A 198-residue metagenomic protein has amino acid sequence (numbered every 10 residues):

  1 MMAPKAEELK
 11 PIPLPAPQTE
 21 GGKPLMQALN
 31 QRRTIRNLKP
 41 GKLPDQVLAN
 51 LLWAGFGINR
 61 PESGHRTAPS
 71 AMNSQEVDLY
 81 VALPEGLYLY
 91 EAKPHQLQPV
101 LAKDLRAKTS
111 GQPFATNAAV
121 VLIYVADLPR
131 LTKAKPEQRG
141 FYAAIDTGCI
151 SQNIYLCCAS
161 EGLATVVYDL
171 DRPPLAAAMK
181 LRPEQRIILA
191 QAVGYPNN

Functional and structural regions predicted by a protein language model:
M2-A118: N-terminal amphipathic, basic helical "cap/leader" segment at the start of enzyme domains
L9-P11, Q138-G140, C157, L189 (+1 more regions): A short, structure-level motif marking secondary-structure boundaries and short turns
Q18, Y124-L128, Y195: Short, small-residue-rich loop/turn micro-motifs
R32, L51, L79, V120-L131 (+1 more regions): Small-aliphatic-rich amphipathic alpha-helix that forms the alpha element of a beta-alpha
A71, V166-V167, P183: Short, surface-exposed helix-loop/turn micro-motifs enriched in polar/charged residues
T116-A119, L163, E184-R186: Short coil/turn connectors at secondary-structure junctions
M179-N198: A glycine-rich helix N-cap at a beta->alpha junction
